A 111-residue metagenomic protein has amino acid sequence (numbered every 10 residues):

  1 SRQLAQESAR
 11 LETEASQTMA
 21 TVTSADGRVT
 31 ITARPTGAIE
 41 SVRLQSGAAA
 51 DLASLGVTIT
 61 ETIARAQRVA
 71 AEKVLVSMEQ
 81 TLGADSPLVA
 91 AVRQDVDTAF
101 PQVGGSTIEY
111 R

Functional and structural regions predicted by a protein language model:
S1-T23, A48-R111: Acidic, negatively charged sequence signal that fires either on conserved catalytic/metal-binding carboxylates
Q3, D26-A33, Q45-A48: Membrane-targeting and insertion segments and their boundary/processing signals
T18-E40: Short edge beta-strands and adjacent turn/loop segments
A38-L52: A short interface-forming secondary-structure element
